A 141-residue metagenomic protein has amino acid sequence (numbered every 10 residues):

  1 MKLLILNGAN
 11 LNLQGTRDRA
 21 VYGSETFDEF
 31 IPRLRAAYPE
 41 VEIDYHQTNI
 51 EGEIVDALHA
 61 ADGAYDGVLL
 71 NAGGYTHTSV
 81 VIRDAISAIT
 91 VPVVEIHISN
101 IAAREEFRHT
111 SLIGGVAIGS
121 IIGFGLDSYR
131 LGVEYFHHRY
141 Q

Functional and structural regions predicted by a protein language model:
M1-L4: Extreme N-terminal starter segment of soluble prokaryotic enzymes
A9-L11, G73-T76, S99-I101: Short glycine-rich anion-binding loops that position phosphate/pyrophosphate groups of nucleotides and phosphorylated
L13-D28: Glycine- and acidic-residue-enriched helix-capping/strand-helix junction motifs
D44-G52: Short beta->alpha junction loops
Y45, V94, A103-Q141: Short, glycine-/small-residue-rich phosphate/pyrophosphate-handling segment
E53-A57: Short acidic active-site motifs
A61-V68: Short acidic/histidine-rich motifs immediately flanking catalytic phosphotransfer sites in two-component signaling
S79-A88: Short Gly/Thr/Asp-enriched flexible loops that form oxyanion-binding sites at enzyme active sites
